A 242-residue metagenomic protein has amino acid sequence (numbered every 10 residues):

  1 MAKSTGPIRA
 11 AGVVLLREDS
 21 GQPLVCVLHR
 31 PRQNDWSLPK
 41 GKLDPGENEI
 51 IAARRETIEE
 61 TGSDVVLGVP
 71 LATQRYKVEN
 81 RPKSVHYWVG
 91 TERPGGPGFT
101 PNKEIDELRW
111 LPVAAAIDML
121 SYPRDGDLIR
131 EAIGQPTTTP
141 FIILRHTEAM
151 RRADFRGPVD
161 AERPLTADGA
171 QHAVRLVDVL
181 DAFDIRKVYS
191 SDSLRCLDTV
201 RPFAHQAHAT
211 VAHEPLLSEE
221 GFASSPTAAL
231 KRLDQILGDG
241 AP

Functional and structural regions predicted by a protein language model:
A2-L38, F141-H146: N-terminal strand-loop-strand
G21-D64, D154-R163: Conserved Nudix-box catalytic region and its N-terminal flanking loop in Nudix hydrolases and closely related
Q22-P23, T139, D184-R186, G240-P242: Short coil/turn segments at beta-strand junctions that form active-site/ligand-binding loops
N34-D35, P97-R151, F155-G157, G240: Nudix hydrolase/Nudix homology domain
G41, T138-T227: Active-site-proximal alpha-helix that buttresses catalytic centers in soluble enzyme cores
L43-L128: Unchanged
E131, R175-A182, R232-Q235: A generic secondary-structure signal
A228-P242: Active-site-adjacent alpha-helix immediately C-terminal to a catalytic or transition-state-stabilizing loop
